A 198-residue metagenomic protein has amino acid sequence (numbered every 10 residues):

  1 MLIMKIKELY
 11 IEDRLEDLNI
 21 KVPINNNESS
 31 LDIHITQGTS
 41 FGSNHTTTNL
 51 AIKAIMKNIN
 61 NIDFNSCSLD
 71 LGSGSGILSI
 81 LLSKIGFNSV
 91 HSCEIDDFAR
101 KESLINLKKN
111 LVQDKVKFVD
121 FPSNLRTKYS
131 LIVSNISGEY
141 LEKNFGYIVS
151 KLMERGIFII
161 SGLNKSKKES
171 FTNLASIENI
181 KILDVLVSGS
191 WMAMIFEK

Functional and structural regions predicted by a protein language model:
M1-N26: N-terminal auxiliary segments of SAM/dcSAM-dependent transferases
E16, E28-S29, F64, G86 (+2 more regions): Residue-level preference for short coil/turn positions at secondary-structure junctions
N19-K21, D32-H34, K117, K181-D184: Ser/Thr- (and often Asn-) enriched beta-sheet segments in non-cytosolic proteins
L31-I35, S66-C67: Residues that mark the start of a beta-strand
T39-D120: Conserved SAM/SAH cofactor-binding pocket of Class I
K53, I95-M194: S-adenosylmethionine
F196-K198: C-terminal lobe and adjacent flexible extensions of AdoMet/dcAdoMet transferase-like proteins
